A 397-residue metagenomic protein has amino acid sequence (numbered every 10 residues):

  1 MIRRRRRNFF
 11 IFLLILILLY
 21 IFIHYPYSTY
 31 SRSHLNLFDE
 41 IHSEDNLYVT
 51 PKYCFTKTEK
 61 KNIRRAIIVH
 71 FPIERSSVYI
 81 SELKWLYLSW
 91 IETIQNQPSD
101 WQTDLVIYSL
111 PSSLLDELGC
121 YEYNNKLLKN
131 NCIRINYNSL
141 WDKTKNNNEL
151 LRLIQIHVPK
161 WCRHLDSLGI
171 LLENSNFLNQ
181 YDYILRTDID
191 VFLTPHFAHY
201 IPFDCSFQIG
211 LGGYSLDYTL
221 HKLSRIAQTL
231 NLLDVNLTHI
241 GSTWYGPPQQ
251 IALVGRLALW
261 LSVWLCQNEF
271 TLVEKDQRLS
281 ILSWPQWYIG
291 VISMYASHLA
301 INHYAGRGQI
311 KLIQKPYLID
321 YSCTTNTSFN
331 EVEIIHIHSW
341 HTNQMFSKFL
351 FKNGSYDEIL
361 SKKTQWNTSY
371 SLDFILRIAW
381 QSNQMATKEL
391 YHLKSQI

Functional and structural regions predicted by a protein language model:
R6-C162, N174-Y181: N-terminal anchoring/stem segment of glycosyltransferases
Y20, L114-E117, F192-H196, A252-G255 (+1 more regions): Short catalytic/ligand-binding loop motif for oxyanion handling, primarily in non-cytosolic enzymes, centered on
E74, S112-S113, D190-F192, Y214-L216 (+3 more regions): Short, solvent-exposed loop/turn segments at secondary-structure junctions
V78-L86, L153-L168, T219, P247-Q250 (+2 more regions): Phosphate/oxyanion-binding active-site loops and adjacent basic polyanion-contact surfaces
K84-E92, S293-H303, Q381: Short, hydrophobic/amphipathic alpha-helical patches that form generic packing surfaces within helical domains
D166-Y218, S297: GT-A fold catalytic core of metal-dependent nucleotide-sugar glycosyltransferases, centered on the diacidic
N231-W340: Catalytic core and acceptor-binding pocket of nucleotide-sugar-dependent glycosyltransferases
W284-V291, H303-I397: C-terminal catalytic/acceptor-binding lobe
